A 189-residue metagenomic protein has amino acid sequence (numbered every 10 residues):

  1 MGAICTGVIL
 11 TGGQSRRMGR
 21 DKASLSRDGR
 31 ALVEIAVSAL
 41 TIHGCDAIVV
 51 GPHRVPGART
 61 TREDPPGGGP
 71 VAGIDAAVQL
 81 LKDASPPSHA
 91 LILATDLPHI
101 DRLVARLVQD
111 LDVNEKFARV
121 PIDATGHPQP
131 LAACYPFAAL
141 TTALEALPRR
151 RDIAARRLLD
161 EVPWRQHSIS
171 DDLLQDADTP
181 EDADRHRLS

Functional and structural regions predicted by a protein language model:
G2-D152, D160-L173, E181-D184: Nucleotide and nucleotide-moiety/phosphate-recognizing core
